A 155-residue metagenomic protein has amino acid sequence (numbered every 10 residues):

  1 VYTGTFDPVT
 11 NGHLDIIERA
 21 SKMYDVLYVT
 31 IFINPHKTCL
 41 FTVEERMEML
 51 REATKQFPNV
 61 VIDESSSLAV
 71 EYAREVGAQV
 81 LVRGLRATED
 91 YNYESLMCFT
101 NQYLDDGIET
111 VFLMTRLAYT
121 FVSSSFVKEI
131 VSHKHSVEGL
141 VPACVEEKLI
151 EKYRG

Functional and structural regions predicted by a protein language model:
V1-G155: Nucleotidyltransferase catalytic core that binds NTPs
